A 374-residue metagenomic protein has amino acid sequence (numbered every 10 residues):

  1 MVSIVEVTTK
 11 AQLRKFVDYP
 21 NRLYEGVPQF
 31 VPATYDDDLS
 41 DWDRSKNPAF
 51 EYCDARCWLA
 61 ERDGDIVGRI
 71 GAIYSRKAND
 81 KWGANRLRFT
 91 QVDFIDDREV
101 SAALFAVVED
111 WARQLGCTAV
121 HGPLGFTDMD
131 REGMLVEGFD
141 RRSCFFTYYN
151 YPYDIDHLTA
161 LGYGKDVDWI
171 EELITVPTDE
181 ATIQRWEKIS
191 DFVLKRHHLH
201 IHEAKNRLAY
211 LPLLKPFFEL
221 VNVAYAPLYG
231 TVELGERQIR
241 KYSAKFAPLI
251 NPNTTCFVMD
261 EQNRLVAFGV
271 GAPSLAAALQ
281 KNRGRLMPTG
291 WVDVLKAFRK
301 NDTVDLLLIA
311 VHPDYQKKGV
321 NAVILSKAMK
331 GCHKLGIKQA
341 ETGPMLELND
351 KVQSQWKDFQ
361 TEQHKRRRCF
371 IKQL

Functional and structural regions predicted by a protein language model:
V2-S3: Extreme N-terminal starter segment of soluble prokaryotic enzymes
K10-L13, P32-R44, E51-A72, W82-A84 (+7 more regions): Catalytic cores of nucleotide-enabled group-transfer and carboxylate-activating enzymes in metabolic and assembly-line
P20-R62, I70-D80, A204-I309: A conserved beta-strand-loop-helix scaffold within acyl/acetyltransferase catalytic domains
C57, R69-G71, R86, W111 (+8 more regions): Beta-sheet entry/capping signal
N79-G162, N282-D358: Acyl-donor binding region in acyl/amide transferases
F126-D128, P177-D179, R207, P273-A276 (+1 more regions): Short, solvent-exposed loop/turn segments at secondary-structure junctions
Y148-G230: Acyltransferase donor/substrate-recognition loop-hinge adjacent to the catalytic core
